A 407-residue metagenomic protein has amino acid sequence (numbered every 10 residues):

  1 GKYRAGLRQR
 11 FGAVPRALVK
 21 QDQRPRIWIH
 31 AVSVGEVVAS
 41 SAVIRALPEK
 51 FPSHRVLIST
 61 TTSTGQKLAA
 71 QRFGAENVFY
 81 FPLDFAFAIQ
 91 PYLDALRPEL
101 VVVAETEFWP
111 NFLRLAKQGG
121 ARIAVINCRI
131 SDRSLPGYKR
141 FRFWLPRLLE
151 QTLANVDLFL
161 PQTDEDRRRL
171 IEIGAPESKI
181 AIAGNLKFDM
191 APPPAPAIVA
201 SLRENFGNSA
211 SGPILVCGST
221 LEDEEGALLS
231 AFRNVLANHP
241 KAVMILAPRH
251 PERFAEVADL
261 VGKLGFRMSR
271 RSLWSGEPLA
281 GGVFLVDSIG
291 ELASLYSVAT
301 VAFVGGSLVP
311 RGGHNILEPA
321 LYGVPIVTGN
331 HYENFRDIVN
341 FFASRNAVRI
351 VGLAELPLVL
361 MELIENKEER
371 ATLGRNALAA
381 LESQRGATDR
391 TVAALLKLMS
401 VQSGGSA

Functional and structural regions predicted by a protein language model:
G1-A407: Nucleotide-activated sugar donor-binding and catalytic core shared by glycosyltransferases and related lipid-linked
